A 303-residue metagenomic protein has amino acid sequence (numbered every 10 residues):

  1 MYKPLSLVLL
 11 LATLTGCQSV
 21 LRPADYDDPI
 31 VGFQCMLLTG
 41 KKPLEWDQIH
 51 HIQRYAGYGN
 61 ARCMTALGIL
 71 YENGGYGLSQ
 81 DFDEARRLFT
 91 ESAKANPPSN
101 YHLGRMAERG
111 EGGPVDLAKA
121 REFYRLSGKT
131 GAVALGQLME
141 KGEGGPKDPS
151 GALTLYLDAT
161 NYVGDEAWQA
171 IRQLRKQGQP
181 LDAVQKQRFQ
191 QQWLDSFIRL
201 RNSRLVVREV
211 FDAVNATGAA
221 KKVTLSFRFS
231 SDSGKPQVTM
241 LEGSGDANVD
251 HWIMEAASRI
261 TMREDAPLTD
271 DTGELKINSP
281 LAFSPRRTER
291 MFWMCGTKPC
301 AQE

Functional and structural regions predicted by a protein language model:
C17-Y58, R62-T65: N-terminal leader/linker segments that initiate helical-solenoid repeat arrays
K42-P43, G57, E72-Q80, K94 (+2 more regions): Short coil/turn and helix-start
Q53-Y55, E91-S92, L126-S127, A159: Canonical positions in the second alpha-helix
A66-N73, N100-R109, A132-K141, Q173-L174: Hydrophobic face of amphipathic alpha-helices that form TPR/SEL1-like repeat modules and related alpha-solenoid
N96-N100, G128-G136, T160-Q173, P180: Boundary/linker segments of alpha-helical solenoid repeat arrays
Y124-K129, K147-D165: TPR/TPR-like (Sel1-like) alpha-helical repeat modules
W168-Q169, R175-Q190, I198, L205-E209 (+2 more regions): Conserved "boundary/linchpin" sites in short secondary-structure elements
